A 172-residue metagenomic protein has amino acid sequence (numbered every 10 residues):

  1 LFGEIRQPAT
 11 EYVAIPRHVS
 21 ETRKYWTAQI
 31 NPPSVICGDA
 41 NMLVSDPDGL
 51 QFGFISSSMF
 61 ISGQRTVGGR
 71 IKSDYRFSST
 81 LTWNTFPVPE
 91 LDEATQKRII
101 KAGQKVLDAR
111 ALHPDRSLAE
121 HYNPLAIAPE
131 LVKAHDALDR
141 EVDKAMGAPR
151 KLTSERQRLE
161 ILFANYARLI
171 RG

Functional and structural regions predicted by a protein language model:
L1-K101, K105, A167-G172: Polybasic, glycine- and aromatic-enriched phosphate-binding surface used to engage nucleic acids
T85-G172: Non-catalytic DNA-recognition/assembly elements of restriction-modification systems
